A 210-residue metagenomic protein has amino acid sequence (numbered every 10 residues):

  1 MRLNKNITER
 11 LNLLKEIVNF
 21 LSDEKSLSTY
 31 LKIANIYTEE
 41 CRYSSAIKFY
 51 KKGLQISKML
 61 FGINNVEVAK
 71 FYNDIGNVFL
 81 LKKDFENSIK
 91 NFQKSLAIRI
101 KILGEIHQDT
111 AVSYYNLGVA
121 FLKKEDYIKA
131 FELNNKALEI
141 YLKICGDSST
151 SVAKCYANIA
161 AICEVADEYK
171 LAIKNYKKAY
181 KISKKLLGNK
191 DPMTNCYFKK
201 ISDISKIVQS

Functional and structural regions predicted by a protein language model:
N4-I7, Y43, F85, Y127 (+2 more regions): TPR-repeat structural position
K15-N19, L54-M59, L96-K101, L138-K143 (+1 more regions): Amphipathic alpha-helical segments of tetratricopeptide repeats
K25-E39, V66-L81, F92, Q108-K123 (+2 more regions): Conserved alpha-helical positions within TPR/SEL1-like repeat arrays
K170-G188, S202: TPR/TPR-like (Sel1-like) alpha-helical repeat modules
